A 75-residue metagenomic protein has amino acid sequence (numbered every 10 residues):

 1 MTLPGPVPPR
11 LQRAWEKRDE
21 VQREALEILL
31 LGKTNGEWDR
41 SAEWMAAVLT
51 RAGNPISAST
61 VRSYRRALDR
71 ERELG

Functional and structural regions predicted by a protein language model:
M1-L31: Basic, amphipathic alpha-helix used for nucleic-acid engagement in HTH/winged-helix/SANT-Myb modules and analogous
G5, T34, G53-N54: Alpha-helical interaction segments
P8, E16, W38, T60-S63: Intrinsically disordered, low-complexity sequence elements enriched in Ser/Thr/Gly/Pro
E20, G36-R40, P55: Short, well-ordered coil↔helix boundary/capping segments
L30-T50: Short, charged amphipathic recognition helices of the HTH superfamily and cognate SANT/SANTA-like modules
P55-L74: Major-groove recognition helix of helix-turn-helix-like DNA-binding domains
